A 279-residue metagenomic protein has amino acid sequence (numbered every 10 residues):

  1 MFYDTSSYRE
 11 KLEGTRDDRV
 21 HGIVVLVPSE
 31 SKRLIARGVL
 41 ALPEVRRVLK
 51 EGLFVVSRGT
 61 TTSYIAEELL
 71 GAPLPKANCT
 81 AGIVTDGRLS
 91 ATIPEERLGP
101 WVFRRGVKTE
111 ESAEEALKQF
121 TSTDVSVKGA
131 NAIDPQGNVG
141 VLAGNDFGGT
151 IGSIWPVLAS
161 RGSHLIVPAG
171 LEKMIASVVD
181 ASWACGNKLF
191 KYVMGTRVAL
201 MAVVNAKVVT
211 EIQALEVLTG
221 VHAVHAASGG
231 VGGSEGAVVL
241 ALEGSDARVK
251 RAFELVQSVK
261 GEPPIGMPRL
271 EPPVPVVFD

Functional and structural regions predicted by a protein language model:
F2-I35, A41, A91, E96-P264 (+1 more regions): Conserved phosphate- and dinucleotide-binding cores of soluble alpha/beta proteins, encompassing both enzyme active
H21-R104: N-terminal active-site beta-alpha-beta segment that forms phosphate/nucleotide-binding and substrate-recognition loops
